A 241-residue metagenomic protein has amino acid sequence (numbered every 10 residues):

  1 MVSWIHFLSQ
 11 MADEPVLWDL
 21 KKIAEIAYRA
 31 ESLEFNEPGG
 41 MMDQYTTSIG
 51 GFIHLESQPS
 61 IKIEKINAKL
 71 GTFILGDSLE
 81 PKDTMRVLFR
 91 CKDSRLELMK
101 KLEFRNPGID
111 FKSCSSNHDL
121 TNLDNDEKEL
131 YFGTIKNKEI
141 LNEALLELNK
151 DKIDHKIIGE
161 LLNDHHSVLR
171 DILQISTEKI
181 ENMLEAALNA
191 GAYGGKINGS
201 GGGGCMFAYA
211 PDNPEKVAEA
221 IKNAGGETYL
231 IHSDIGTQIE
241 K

Functional and structural regions predicted by a protein language model:
M1-P15: DPxDG-like acidic metal-binding loop motif
M1-V2, L20, G39, T177: Short alpha-helical patches at coil-to-helix transitions and adjacent helical residues in well-structured domains
A12-N67, G195-N198: Alpha/beta catalytic cores of group-transfer enzymes, especially the acyltransferase/condensing modules of polyketide
E25, T46, H54-G194, A208-K241: C-terminal nucleotide
M41, F73, C205: Broad gene-expression machinery/nucleic-acid interaction feature
G199-G203: Short Gly/Ser/Thr- and Asp/Glu-enriched loop/turn motifs at secondary-structure junctions
